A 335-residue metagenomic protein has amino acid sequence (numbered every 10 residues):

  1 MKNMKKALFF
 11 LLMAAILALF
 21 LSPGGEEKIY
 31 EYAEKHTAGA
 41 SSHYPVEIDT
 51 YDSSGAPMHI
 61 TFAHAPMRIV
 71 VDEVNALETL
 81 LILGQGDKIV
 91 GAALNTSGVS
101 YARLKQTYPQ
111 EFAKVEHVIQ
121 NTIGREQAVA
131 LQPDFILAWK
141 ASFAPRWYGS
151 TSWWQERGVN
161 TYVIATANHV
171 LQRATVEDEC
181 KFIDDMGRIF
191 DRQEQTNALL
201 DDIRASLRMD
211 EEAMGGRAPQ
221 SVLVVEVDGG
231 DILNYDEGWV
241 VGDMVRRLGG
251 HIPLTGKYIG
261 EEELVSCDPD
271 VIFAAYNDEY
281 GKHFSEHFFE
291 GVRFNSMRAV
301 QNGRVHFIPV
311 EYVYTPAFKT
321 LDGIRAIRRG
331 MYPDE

Functional and structural regions predicted by a protein language model:
K2-T79, R188-V224, D268, Y276 (+1 more regions): Bacterial Sec-exported substrate-binding components of ABC uptake systems
E27, R173-R188, Q193, N197 (+3 more regions): Structured C-terminal subdomain patch of bacterial secreted/periplasmic proteins
A56-I60, L77-I82, G98-R103, G230-D236 (+1 more regions): Short, solvent-exposed loop/turn elements at domain surfaces
A63-P66, E73-E78, R125, V129 (+13 more regions): Extracytoplasmic/secreted envelope proteins and their assembly/folding machinery, especially bacterial periplasmic
V70-D72, V90-A93, F135-W139, T161-A165 (+5 more regions): Structural recognition of the beta-strand scaffold that forms the well-ordered cores of secreted hydrolase catalytic
V70-L131, F135, W139-A141, P253: A short, structured surface patch at a secondary-structure boundary
G98-S100, K140-T151, V159-D185, A218-V240: Extracytoplasmic ligand-binding site segments that recognize negatively charged/polar headgroups
L233-G260: Alpha-helical, coiled-coil/dimerization segments enriched in small aliphatic residues
